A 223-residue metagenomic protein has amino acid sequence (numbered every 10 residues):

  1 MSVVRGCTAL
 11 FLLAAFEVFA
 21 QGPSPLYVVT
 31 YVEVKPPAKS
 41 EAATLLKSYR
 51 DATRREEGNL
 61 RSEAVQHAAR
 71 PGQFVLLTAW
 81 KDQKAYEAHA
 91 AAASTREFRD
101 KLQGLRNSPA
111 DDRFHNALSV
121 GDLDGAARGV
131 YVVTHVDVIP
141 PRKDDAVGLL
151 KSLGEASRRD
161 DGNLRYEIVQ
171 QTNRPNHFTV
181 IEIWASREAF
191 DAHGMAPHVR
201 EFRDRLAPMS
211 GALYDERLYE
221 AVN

Functional and structural regions predicted by a protein language model:
M1-T8: Bacterial N-terminal signal peptides that target proteins for export
A15-F16: N-terminal signal peptide c-region/cleavage motif recognized by signal peptidases
A20-L26, E63-G72, R99-Y131, H135-D137 (+2 more regions): Glycine-rich beta-strand-turn "strand-cap" elements at beta-sheet edges
G22, S48-E63, A79-R113, E155-L164 (+1 more regions): An amphipathic, aromatic/His-enriched active-site/gating alpha helix that lines ligand/cofactor pockets
P25-E33, R61-A90, R128-D137, E167-G194: Short, well-ordered beta-strand segments in beta-rich or mixed alpha/beta enzyme and ligand-binding folds
V28, A42-A43, A64, T95 (+2 more regions): Low-complexity, intrinsically disordered tandem-repeat tracts enriched in small residues
E33-T44, D137-A146: Short, surface-exposed ligand-recognition loops at beta-strand->loop->(often short) alpha-helix junctions that present
A127-R165: Surface-exposed interaction/gating patches
